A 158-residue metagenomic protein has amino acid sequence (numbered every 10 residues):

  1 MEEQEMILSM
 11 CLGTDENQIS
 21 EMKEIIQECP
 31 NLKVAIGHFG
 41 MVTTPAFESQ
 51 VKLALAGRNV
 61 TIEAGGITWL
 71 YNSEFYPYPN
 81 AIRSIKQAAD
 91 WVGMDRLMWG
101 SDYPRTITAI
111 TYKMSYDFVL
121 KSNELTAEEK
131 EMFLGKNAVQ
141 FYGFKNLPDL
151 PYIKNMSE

Functional and structural regions predicted by a protein language model:
M1-M98, N146-E158: Catalytic pocket-lining loop regions of alpha/beta-barrel enzymes, especially the amidohydrolase/enolase/GH5 lineages
K86-Q87, V92-M98, I107-E158: Mid-to-C-terminal alpha-helical segments outside catalytic/metal-binding sites
D102: Active-site glycine-centered loops adjacent to acidic/histidine catalytic or metal-binding residues that shape
